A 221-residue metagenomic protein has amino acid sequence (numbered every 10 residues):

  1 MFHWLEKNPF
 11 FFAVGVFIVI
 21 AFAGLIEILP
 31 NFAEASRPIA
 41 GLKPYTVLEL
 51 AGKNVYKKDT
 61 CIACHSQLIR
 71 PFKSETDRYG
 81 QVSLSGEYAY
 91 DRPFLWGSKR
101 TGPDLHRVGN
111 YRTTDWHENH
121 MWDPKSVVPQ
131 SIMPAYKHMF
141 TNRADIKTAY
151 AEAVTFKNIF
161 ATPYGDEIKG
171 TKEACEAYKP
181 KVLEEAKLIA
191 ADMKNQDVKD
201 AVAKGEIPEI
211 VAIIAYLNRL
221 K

Functional and structural regions predicted by a protein language model:
M1-V47, Y178-K187, D192, I214-K221: Post-cleavage N-terminal segment of exported redox proteins
F11-A21, D77-P208: Electron-transfer interface patches adjacent to heme c in soluble/periplasmic c-type cytochromes and di-/multiheme
I26-L29, S66-L68, K73-R78, I132-M133: Short, solvent-exposed loop/turn and secondary-structure capping segments
P30-A40, V47-L50, S66, V82-L95: Sequence context of c-type cytochrome heme-c attachment sites
E34-K57, I69-T76, T101-P103, D197-G205 (+1 more regions): Electrostatic cytochrome c docking/interface patches
G52, K58-L68, H117, I213 (+1 more regions): The canonical Cys-X-X-Cys-His
Q67, D123-P124, L220: Generic structural signal for alpha-helix termini and adjacent loop/cap motifs
